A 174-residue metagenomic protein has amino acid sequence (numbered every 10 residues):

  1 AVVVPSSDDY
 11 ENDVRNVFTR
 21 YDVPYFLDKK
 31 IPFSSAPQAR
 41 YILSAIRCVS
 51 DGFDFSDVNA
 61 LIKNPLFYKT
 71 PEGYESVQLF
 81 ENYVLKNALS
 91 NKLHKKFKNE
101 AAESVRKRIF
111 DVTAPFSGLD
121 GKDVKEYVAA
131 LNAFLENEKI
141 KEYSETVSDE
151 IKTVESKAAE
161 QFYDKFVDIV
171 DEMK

Functional and structural regions predicted by a protein language model:
A1-K174: Polyanion-engaging groove/track-forming segments
